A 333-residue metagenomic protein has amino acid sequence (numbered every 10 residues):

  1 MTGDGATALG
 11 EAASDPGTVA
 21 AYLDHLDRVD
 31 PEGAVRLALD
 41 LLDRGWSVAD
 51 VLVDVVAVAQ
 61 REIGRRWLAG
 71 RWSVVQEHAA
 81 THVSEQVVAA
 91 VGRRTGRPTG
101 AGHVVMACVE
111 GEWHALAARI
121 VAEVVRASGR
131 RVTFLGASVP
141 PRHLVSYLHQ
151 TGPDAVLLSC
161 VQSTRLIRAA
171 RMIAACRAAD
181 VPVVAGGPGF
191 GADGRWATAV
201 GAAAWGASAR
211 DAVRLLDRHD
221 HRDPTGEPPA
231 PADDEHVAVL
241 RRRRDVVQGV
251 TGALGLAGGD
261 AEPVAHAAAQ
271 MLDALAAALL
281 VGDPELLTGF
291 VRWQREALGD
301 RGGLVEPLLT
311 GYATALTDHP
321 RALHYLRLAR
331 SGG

Functional and structural regions predicted by a protein language model:
M1-G96, R243-H319: Long amphipathic alpha-helical segments
W46, G129-R131, V181: Short phosphate-binding/catalytic loops that engage adenosine nucleotides
G102-V105: Conserved hydrophobic helix-helix packing surfaces used for dimerization/oligomerization
C108-L116: Active-site-adjacent loop and "lid" segments of alpha/beta metabolic enzymes
R119-T133: Short helix-loop-beta junction
F134, V139-W196: Cofactor-cradling patches in redox/metallo enzymes
P188-V237: Peripheral docking tails and interdomain loops at the edges of cofactor- or intermediate-handling domains
A322-G333: Short terminal or interdomain "cap/linker" segment that borders an active site or interface and mediates
